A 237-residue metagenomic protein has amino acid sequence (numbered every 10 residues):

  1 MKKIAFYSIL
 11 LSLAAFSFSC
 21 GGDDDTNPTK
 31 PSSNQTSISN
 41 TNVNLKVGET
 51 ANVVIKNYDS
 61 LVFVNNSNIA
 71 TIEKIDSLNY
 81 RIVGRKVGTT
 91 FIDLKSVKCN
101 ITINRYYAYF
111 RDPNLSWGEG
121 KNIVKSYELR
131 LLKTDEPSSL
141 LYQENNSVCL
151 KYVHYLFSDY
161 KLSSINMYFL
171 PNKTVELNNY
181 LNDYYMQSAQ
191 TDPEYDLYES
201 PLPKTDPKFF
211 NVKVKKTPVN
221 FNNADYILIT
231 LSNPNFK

Functional and structural regions predicted by a protein language model:
M1-I4: Positively charged n-region of N-terminal signal peptides that target proteins for export
F6-L11: Sec-dependent N-terminal signal peptides
F16-S19: C-terminal motif of bacterial Sec signal peptides marking the signal peptidase cleavage site
D24-V54, S60, S67-N68, S77-Q187 (+1 more regions): Short helix/turn-capping signatures at newly exposed starts of structured segments
T71-E73: Solvent-exposed beta-strand/loop surfaces of large extracellular or lumenal domains
D93-L94, F210-A224: Short, exposed beta-strand-loop hairpins at the edges of beta-sheets in extracellular/periplasmic proteins
N146-V148, K204-P207, N220-N223: Short, solvent-exposed loop/turn segments that connect beta-strands within catalytic domains and beta-strand-rich
Q187-K208: Short Gly/Thr-rich strand-loop-strand
